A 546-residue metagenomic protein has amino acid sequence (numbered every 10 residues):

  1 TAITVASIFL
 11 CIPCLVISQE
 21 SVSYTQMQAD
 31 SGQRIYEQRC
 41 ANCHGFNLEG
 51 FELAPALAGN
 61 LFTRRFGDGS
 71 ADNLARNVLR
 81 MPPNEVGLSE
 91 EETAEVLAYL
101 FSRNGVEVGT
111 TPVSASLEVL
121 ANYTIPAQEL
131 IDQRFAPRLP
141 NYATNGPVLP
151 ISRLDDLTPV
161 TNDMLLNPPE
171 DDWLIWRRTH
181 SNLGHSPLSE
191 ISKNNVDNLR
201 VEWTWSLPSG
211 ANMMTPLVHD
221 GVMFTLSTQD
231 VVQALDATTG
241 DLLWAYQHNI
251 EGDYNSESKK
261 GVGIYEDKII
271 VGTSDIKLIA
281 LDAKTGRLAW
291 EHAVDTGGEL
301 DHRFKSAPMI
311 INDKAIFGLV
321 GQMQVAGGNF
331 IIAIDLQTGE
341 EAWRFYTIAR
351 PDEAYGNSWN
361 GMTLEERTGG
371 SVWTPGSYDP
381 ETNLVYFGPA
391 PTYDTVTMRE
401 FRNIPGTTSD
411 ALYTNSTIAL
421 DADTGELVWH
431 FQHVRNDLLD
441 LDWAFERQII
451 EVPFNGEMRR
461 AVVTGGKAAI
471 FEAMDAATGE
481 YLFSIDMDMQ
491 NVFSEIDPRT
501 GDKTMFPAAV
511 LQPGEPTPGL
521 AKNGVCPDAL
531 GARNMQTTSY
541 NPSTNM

Functional and structural regions predicted by a protein language model:
V16-I35, L157: Electrostatic cytochrome c docking/interface patches
V22, Q26, V86-S181: Flexible coil segments in periplasmic/lumen-exposed cytochrome c-class electron-transfer proteins
G32-N47, V96-L100: The canonical Cys-X-X-Cys-His
Q33, N47-L79: Gly/Gly-Pro-rich "capping" loops immediately C-terminal to redox-active cysteine motifs in periplasmic/lumenal
W173-R177, S209-V231, Y254-L278, R303-Q324 (+7 more regions): Repeat-blade elements of multi-bladed beta-propeller folds
T204-L217, A245-E266, E291-A307, Y346-P375 (+4 more regions): Extracytoplasmic beta-rich repeat domains
D236-T239, D282-T285, L336-T338, A422-T424 (+1 more regions): Short loop/turn segments that connect beta-strands within beta-propeller blades
L281, N329-E340, P405-G425: Beta-propeller blade signature
